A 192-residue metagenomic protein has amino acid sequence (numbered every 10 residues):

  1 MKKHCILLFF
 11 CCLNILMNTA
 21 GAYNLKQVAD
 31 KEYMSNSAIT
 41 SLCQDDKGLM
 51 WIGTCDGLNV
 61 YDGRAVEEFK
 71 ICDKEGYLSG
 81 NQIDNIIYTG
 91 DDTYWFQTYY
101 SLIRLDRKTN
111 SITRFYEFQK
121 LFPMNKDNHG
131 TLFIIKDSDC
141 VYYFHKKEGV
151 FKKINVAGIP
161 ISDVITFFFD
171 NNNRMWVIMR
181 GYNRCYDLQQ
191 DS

Functional and structural regions predicted by a protein language model:
M1-S192: Carboxylate-rich, polar loop motifs that coordinate divalent cations or form catalytic acidic clusters
